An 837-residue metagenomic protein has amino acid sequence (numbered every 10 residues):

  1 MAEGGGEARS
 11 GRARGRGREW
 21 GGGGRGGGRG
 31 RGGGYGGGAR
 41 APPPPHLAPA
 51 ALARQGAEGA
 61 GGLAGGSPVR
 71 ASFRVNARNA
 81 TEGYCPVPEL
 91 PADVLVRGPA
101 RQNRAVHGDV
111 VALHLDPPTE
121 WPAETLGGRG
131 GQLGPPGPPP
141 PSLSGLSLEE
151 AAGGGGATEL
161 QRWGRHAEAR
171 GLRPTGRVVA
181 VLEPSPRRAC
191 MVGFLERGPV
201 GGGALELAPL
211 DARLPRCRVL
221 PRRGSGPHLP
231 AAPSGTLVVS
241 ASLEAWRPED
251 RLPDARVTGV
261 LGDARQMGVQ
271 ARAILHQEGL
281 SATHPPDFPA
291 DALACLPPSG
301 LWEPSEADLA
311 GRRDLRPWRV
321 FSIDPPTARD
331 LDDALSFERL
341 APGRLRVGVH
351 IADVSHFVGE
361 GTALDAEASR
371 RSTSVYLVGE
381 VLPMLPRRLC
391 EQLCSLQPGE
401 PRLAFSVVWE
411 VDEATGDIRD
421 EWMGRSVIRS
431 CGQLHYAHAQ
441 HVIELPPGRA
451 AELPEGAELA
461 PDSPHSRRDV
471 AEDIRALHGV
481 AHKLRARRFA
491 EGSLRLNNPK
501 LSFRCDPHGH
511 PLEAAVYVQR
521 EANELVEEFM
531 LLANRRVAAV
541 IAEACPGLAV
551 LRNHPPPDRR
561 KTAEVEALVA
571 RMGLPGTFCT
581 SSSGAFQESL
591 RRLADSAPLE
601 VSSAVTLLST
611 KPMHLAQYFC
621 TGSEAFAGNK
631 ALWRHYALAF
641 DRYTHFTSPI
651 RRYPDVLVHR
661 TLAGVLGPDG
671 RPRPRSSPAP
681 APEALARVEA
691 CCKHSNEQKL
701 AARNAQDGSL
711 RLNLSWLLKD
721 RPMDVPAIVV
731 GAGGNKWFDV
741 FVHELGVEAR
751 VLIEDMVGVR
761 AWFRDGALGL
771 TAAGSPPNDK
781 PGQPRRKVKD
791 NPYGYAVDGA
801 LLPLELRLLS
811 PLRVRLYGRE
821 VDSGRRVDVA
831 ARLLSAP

Functional and structural regions predicted by a protein language model:
A2-I351, S355-P401, Q433, A450-P454 (+2 more regions): Charge-lined substrate channels and their catalytic hotspots, especially those that engage the 3′ end of RNA
S225, G235, A245-E249, D263 (+4 more regions): Electropositive polyanion-binding surfaces
